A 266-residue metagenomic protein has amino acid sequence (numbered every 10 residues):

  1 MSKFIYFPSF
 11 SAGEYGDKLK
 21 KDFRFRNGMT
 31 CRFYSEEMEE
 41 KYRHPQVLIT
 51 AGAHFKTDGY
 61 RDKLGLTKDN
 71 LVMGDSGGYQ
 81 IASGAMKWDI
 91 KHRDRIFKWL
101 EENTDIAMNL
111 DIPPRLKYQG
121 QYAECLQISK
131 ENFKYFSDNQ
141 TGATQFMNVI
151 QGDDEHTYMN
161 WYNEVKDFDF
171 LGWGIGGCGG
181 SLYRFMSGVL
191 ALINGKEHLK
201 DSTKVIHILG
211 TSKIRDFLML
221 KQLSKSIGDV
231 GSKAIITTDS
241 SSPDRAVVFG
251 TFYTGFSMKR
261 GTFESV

Functional and structural regions predicted by a protein language model:
M1-F136: Non-catalytic, usually N-terminal nucleic-acid engagement modules in DNA/RNA processing proteins
T141-V266: Glycine-rich phosphate/ribose-binding loops and adjacent secondary-structure elements that form binding surfaces
